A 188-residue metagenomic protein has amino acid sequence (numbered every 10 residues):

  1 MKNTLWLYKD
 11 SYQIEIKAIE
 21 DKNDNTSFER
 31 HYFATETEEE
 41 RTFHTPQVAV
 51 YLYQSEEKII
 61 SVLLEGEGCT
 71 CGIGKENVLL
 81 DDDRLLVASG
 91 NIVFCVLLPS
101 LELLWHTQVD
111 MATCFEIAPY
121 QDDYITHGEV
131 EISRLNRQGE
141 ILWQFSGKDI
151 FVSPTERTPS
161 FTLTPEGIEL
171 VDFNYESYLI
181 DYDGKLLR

Functional and structural regions predicted by a protein language model:
M1-G68, E176-Y178, Y182-R188: Sequence/structural signature of beta-propeller modules and their immediately flanking N-terminal secretory/stalk
K2-L5, Q13-H31, E65-D82, Q108-D122 (+1 more regions): Repeated scaffold domains used in trafficking and secretory/extracellular systems, primarily beta-propellers
P46, D81-D82, S89-N91, Y120-Q121 (+4 more regions): Short loop/turn segments that connect beta-strands within the blades of beta-propeller domains, predominantly WD40
E57-C69, L103-T113, E140-V152, L187-R188: Aromatic (tryptophan-biased) beta-strands that constitute blades/sheets of beta-rich domains
N77-Q108: Extracellular-facing segments of soluble proteins and assemblies that are Gly/Ser/Thr-biased and enriched in aromatics
F94-C95, S133, Y178: WD40 beta-propeller blade core
L98-S100, N136-E140, D181-G184: Short loop/turn segments that connect beta-strands within beta-propeller blades
